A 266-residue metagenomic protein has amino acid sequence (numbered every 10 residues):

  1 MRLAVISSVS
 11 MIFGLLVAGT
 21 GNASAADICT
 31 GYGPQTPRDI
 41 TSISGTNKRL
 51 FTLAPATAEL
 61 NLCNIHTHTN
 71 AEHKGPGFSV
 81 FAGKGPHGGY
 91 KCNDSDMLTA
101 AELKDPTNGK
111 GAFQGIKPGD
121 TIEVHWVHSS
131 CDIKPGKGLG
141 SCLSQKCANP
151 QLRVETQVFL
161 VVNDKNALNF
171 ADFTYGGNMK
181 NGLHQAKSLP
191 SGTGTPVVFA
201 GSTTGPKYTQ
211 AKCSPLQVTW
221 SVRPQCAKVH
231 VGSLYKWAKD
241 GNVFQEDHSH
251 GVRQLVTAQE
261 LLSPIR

Functional and structural regions predicted by a protein language model:
M1-V9: Bacterial N-terminal signal peptides that target proteins for export
F13-A23: C-terminal segment of classical bacterial N-terminal signal peptides
A23-A26, G31: Boundary at the C-terminal end of the N-terminal hydrophobic targeting segment
P34-I133: Short N-terminal edge-element motif at the start of the domain
A56-T57, N61, H66, K146-N149 (+6 more regions): Non-catalytic macromolecular-recognition regions in eukaryotic signaling proteins
S130-K207: Short helix-loop boundary/capping segments
T203-R266: Long, compositionally biased interface segments
